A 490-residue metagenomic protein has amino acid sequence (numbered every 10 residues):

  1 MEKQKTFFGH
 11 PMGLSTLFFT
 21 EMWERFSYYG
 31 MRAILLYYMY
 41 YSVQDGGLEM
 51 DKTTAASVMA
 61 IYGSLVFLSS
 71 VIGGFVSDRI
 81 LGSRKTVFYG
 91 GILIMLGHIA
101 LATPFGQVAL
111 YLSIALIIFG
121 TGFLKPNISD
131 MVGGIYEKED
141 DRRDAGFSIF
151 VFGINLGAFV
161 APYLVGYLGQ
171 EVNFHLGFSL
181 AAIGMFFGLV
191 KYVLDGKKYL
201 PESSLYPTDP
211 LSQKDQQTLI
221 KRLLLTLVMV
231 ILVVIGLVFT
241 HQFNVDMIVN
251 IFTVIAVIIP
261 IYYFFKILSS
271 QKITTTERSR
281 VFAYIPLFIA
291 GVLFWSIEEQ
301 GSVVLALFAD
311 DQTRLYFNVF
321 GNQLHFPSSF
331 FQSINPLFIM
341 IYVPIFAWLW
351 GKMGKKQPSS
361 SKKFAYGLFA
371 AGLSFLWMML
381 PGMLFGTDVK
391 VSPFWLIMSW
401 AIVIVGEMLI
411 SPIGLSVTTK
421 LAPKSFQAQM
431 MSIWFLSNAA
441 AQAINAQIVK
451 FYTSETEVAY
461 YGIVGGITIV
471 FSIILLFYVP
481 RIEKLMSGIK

Functional and structural regions predicted by a protein language model:
M1-M12, K138, G166-A306, D311-Y316 (+3 more regions): Intracellular loop-helix junctions on the cytosolic face of multi-pass helical membrane proteins
A33-T54, G301-S328: Short amphipathic helix-loop junctions that connect adjacent transmembrane helices in Major Facilitator Superfamily/SLC
A56-S77, K125, A161, S333-F346: Central cavity-lining transmembrane alpha-helices of secondary-active solute carriers, predominantly the Major
L68, T253-K266, F320-K356, G367-F375: Transmembrane alpha-helices of Major Facilitator/SLC transporters
S70-A102: Conserved MFS/SLC helix-loop-helix module at the cytosolic interface between two early adjacent transmembrane helices
I92-L110, Y366-D388: C-terminal ends and interior cores of transmembrane alpha-helices in multi-pass membrane transporters/permeases
G97, V108-L124, T387-L409: Hydrophobic core of transmembrane alpha-helices in multi-pass small-molecule transporters, especially MFS/SLC-type
R142-P162, G169, G177, A182-G188 (+3 more regions): Glycine-rich segments within core transmembrane alpha-helices of 12-TM secondary carriers
